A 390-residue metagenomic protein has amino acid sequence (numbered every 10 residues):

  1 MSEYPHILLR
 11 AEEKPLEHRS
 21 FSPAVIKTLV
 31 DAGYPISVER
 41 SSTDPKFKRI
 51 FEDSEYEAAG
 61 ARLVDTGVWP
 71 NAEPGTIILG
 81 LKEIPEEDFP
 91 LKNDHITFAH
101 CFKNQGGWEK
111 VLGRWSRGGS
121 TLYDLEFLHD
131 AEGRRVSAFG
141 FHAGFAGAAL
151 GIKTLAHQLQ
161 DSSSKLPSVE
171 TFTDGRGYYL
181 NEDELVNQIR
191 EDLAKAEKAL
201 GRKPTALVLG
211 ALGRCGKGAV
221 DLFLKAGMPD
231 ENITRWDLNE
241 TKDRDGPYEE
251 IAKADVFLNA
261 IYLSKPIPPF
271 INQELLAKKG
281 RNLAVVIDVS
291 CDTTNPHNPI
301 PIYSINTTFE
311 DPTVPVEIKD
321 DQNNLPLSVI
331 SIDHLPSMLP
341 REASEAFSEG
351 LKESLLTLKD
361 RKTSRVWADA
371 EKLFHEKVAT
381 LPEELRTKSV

Functional and structural regions predicted by a protein language model:
E3-R114: An N-terminal-biased, well-structured beta-alpha scaffold segment characteristic of Rossmann-like dinucleotide-binding
E3-Y4, K92, R202-T205, L283: Phosphate-coordination loops involved in phosphoryl transfer and adenosine-cofactor binding
L9-K48, D161-I261: Glycine-rich phosphate/diphosphate-binding loop of Rossmann-like nucleotide-binding domains
E13, T121-V186, V285, S290-V390: Adenosine-phosphate binding glycine-rich loop
Y34, L91-D94, R117-S120, G280-A284 (+1 more regions): A short helix->loop->beta-strand "cap" motif at the edges of active sites that frequently abuts
E83-P85, C101, Y262-K265, C291-T293 (+1 more regions): Short glycine-rich anion-binding loops that position phosphate/pyrophosphate groups of nucleotides and phosphorylated
L238-Q322: Rossmann-like adenosine-cofactor binding region
